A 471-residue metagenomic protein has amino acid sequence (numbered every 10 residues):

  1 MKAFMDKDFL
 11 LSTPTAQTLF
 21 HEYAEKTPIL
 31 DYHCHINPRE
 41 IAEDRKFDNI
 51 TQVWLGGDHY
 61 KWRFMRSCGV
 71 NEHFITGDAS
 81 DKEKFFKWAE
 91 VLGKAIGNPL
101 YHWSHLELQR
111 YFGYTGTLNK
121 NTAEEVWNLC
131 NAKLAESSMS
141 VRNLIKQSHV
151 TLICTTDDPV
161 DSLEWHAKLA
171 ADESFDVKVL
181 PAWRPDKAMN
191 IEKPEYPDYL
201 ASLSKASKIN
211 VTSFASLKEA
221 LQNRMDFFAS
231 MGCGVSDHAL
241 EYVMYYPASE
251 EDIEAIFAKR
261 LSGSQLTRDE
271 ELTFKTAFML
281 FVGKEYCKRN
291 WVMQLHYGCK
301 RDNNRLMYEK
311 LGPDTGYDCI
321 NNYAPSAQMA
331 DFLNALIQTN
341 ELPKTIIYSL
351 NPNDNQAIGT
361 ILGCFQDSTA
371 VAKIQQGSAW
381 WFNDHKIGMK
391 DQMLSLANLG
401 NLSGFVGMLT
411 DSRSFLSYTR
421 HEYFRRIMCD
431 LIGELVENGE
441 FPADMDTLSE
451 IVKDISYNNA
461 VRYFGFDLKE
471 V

Functional and structural regions predicted by a protein language model:
K2-R289, E341-P343, I347-N353, G359 (+1 more regions): Metal-cofactor-binding active-site regions of metalloenzymes
M293-L295: C-terminal amphipathic alpha-helical interaction region
D302-Q376: Active-site-proximal binding-pocket segments
